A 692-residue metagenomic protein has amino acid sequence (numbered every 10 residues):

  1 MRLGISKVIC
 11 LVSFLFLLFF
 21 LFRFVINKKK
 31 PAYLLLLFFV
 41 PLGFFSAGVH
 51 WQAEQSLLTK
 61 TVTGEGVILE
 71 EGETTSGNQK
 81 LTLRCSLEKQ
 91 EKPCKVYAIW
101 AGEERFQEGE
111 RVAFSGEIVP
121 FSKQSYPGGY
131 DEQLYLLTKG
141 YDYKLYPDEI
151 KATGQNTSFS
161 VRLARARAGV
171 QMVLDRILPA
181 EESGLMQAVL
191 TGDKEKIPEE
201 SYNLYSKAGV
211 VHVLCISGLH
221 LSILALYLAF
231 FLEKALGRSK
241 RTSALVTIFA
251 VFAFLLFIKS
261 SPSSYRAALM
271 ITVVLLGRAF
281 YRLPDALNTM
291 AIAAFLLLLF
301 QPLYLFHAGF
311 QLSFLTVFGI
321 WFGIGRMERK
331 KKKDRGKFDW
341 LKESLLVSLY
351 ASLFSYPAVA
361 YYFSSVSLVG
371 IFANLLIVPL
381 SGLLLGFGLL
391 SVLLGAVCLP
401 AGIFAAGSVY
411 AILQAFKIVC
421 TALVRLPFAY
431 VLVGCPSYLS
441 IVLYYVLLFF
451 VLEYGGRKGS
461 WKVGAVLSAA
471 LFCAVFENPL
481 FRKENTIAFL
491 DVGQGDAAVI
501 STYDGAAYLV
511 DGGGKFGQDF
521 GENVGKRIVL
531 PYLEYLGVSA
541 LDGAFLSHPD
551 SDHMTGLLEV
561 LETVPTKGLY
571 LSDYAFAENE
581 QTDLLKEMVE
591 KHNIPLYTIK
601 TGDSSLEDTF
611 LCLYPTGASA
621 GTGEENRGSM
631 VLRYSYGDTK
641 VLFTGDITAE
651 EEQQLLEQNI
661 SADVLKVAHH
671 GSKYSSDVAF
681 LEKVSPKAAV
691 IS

Functional and structural regions predicted by a protein language model:
M1-L57, T61, R266, Y438: N-terminal leader/targeting segments
M1-R23, H307, I403-E453: Membrane-embedded alpha-helical segments of integral membrane proteins
F16-I26, P31-L36, L145, S201-I371 (+6 more regions): Hydrophobic alpha-helical transmembrane segments in multi-pass membrane proteins
F38-H212, R527-E534, A540, Y574-F576 (+3 more regions): Membrane-interface helix/helix-cap signal primarily in integral membrane proteins
T138-M270, L275, A488-L490, G543-F545 (+2 more regions): Aromatic-rich juxtamembrane segments at the membrane interface
K194, L298-F306, T421-G543, E590-V664 (+1 more regions): Core dinuclear metal-dependent hydrolase active-site scaffold
L541-D552, A575, L665-H669: Metallo-beta-lactamase
S551-E590, T598, P686: Active-site HxH/HxHxD metal-binding segment of metal-dependent hydrolases
